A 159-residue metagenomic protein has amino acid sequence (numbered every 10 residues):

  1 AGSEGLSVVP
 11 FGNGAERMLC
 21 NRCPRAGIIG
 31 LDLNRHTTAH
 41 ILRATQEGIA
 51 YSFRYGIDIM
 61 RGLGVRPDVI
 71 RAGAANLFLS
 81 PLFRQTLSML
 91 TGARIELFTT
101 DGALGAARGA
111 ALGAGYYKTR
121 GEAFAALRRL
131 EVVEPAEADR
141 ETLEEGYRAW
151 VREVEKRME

Functional and structural regions predicted by a protein language model:
A1-E159: Glycine/Thr-rich phosphate-binding loops that ligate phosphate moieties of nucleotide and other phosphorylated ligands
